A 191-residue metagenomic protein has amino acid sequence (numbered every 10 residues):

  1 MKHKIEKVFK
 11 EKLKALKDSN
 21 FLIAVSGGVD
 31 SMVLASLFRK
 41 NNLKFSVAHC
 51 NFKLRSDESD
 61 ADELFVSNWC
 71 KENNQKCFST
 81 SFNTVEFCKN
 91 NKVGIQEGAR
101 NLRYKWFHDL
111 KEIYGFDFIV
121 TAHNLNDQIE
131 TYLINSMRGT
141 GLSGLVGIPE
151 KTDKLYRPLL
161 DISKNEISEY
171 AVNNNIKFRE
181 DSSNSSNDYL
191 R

Functional and structural regions predicted by a protein language model:
M1-N135, N165-E166, N173: ATP-dependent adenylation/nucleotidyltransferase module used to activate substrates
F118-A122, D127-R191: Catalytic subdomain that performs nucleotidyl-dependent activation
